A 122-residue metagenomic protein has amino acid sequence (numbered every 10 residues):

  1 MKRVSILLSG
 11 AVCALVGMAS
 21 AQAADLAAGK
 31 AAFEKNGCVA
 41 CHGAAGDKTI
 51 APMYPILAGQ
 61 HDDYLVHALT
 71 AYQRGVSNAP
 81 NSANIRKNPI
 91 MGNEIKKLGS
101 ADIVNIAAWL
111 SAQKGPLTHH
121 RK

Functional and structural regions predicted by a protein language model:
M1-A11: Bacterial N-terminal signal peptides that target proteins for export
C13-Q22: C-terminal segment of classical bacterial N-terminal signal peptides
A24-G46, T118-K122: Sequence/structural segment immediately N-terminal to covalent heme-attachment motifs in c-type and related
K30, A44-N81, N88-K97: Gly/Gly-Pro-rich "capping" loops immediately C-terminal to redox-active cysteine motifs in periplasmic/lumenal
C38, R74-S77, I103, G115: Generic structural signal for secondary-structure transition and capping sites
A68, N93-R121: C-terminal capping alpha-helices of c-type cytochrome domains
